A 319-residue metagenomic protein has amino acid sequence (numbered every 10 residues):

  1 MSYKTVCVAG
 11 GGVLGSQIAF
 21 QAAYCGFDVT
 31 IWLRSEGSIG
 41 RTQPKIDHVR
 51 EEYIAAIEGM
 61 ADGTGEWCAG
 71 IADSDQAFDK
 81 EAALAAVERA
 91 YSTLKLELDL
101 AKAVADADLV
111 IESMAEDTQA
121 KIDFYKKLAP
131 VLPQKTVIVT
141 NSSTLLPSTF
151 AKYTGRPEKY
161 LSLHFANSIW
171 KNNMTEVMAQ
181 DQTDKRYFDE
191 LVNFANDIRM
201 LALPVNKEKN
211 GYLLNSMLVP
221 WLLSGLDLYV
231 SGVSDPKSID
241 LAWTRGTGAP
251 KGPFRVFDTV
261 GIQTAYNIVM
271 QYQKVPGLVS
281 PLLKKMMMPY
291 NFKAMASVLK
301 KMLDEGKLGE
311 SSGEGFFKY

Functional and structural regions predicted by a protein language model:
M1-A72, V131: NAD(P)+-binding Rossmann beta1-loop-alpha1 motif at the extreme N-terminus of oxidoreductases
S2-K4, C25-F27, G63, R186-D189 (+3 more regions): NAD(P)-dependent Rossmann-like dehydrogenase/reductase catalytic/cofactor-binding core
A9, A90, E97, S113 (+3 more regions): Structural motif
G15-Q17, Q119-I122, L145-P147: Short glycine/serine/threonine-rich phosphate/pyrophosphate-binding segments that cradle anionic phosphate groups
R34, R41, E52-V137: Rossmann-like NAD(P)-binding element
V137-K207, N215: Rossmann-fold dinucleotide-binding core
